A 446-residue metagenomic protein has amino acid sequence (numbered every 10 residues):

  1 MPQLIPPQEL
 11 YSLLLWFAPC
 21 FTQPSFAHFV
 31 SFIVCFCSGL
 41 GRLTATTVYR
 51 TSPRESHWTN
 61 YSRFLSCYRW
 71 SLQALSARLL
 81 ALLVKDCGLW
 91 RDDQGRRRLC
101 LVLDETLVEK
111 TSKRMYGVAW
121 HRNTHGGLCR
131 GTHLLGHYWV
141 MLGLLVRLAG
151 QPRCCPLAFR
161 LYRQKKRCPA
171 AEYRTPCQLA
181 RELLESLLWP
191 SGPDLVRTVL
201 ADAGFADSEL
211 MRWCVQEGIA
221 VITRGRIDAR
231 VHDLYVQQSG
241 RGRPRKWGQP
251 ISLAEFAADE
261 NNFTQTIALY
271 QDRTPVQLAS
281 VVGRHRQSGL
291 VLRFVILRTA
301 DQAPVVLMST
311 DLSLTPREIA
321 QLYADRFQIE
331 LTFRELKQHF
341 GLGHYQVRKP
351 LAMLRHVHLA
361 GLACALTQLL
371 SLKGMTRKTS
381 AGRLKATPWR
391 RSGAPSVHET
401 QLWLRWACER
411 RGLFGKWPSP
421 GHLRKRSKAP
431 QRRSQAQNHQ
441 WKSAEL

Functional and structural regions predicted by a protein language model:
M1-H28, F36-C37, L148-L161, Y173 (+5 more regions): A short, flexible helix-boundary coil/loop motif
M1-Q73, L79: Gly/serine-rich nucleotide phosphate-binding loop at the start of the catalytic core of nucleotide/ADP-ribose-handling
S31-S38, A303-F327: Extended, non-catalytic structural segments that build the interaction scaffolds of large macromolecular assemblies
V48, R97-T111, L142, R197-A206 (+4 more regions): Short, conserved catalytic/metal-binding motifs centered on acidic residues
T59-R63, H125-L195, V291-V306: Electropositive, glycine- and tryptophan-enriched low-complexity nucleic-acid-binding patches
R69-R163, P275-V281: Active-site-proximal, Lys/Arg-enriched surface segment that forms a nucleic-acid-binding/basic interface patch
L107, A254, P316-V347: Short amphipathic alpha-helical "interface-anchor" segments enriched in bulky aromatics
K166-R241: Domain-level cores of phosphate- or acyl-group-handling catalytic modules
